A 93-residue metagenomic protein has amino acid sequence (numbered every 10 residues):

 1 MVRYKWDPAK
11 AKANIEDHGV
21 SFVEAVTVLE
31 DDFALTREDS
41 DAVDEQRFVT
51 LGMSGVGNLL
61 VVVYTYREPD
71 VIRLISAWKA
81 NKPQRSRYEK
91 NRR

Functional and structural regions predicted by a protein language model:
M1-R93: Ribonuclease/tRNase effector modules and their secretory precursors
